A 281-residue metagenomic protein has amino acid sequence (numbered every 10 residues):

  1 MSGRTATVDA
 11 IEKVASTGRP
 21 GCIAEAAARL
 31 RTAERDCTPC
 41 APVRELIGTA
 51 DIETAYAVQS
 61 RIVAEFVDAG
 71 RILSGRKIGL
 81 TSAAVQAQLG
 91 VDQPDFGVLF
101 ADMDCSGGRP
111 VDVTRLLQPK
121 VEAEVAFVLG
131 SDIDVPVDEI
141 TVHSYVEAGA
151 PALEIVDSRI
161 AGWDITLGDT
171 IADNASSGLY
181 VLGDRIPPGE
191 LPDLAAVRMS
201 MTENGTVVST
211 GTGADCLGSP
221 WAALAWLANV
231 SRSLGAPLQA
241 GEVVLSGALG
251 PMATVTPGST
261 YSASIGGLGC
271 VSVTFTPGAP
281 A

Functional and structural regions predicted by a protein language model:
S2-T5, S259-A281: Conserved glycine-rich phosphate/nucleotide-binding loop and adjacent Mg2+-coordinating catalytic segment
G3-R19: Intrinsically disordered, low-complexity terminal tails and inter-domain linkers enriched for S/T/G/P/D/E
T17-S219, T260, C270-P277: Catalytic-core "active-site belt" of small-molecule-metabolizing enzymes, emphasizing His/Asp/Glu-rich regions
G48-T49, N229-S231, S246-A248: Short alpha-helix capping/helix-loop boundary micro-motifs
I62-V63, L182, L224-S231: Buried hydrophobic packing segments
D138, G205, N229-A236: A short beta-strand-loop-beta hairpin characteristic of the jelly-roll/cupin
A236, L245-S259: Structured functional modules or segments
